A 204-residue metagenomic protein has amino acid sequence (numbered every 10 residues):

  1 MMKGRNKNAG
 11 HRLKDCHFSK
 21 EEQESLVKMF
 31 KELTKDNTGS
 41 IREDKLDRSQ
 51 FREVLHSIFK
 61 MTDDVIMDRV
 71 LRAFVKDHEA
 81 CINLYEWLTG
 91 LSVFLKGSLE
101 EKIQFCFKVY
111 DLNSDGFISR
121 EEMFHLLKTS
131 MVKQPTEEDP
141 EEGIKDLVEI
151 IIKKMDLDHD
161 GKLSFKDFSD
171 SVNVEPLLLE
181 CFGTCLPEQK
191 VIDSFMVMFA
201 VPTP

Functional and structural regions predicted by a protein language model:
M1-V75, I82-Y110, R120, V148 (+1 more regions): EF-hand Ca2+-binding helix-loop-helix modules
R12, Q50-F51, I66-A73, L84-L88 (+4 more regions): EF-hand and EF-hand-like helix-loop-helix modules
